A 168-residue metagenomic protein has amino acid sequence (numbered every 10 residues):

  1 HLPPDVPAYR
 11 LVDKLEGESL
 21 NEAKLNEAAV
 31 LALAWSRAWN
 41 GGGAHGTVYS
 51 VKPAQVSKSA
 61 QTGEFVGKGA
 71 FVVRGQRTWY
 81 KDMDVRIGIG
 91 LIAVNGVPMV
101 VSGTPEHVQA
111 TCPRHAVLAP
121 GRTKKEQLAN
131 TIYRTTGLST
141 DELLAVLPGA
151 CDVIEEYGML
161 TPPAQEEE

Functional and structural regions predicted by a protein language model:
H1-E168: Extended, highly charged segments
